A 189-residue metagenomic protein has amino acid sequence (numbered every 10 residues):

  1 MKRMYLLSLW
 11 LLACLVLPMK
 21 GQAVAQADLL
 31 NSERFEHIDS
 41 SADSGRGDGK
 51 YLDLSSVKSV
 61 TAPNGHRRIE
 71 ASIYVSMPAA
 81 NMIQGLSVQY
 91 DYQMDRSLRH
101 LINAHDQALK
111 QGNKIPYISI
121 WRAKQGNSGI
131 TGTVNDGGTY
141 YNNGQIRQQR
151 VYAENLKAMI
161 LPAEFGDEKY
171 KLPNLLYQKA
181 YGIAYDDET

Functional and structural regions predicted by a protein language model:
M1-S8: Bacterial N-terminal signal peptides that target proteins for export
Y5, G21-A23: Generic extreme N-terminus detector
S8-P18: Bacterial N-terminal signal peptides
A23-S87, D91-T189: N-terminal secretory-pathway/extracellular module detecting exported/lumenal segments and adjacent signal-anchor/first
